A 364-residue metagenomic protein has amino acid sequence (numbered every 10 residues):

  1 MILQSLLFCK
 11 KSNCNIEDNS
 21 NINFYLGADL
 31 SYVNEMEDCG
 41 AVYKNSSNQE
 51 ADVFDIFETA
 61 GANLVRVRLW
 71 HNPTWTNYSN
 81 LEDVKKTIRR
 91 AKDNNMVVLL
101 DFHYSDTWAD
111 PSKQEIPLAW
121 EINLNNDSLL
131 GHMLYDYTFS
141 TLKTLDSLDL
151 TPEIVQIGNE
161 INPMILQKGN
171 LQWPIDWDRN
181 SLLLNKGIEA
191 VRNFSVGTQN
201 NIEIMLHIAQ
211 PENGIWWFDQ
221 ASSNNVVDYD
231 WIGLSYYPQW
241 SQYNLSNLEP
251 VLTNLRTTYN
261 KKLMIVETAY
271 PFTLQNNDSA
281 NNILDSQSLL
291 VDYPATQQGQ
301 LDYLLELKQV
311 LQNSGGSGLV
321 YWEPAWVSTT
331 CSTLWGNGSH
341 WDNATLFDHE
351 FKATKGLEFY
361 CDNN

Functional and structural regions predicted by a protein language model:
I2-N21: Bacterial Sec-dependent N-terminal signal peptides
S20-K86, R90-K92, V97, H103-L134 (+2 more regions): N-terminal substrate-binding region of glycoside hydrolase catalytic domains
I22-L26, G61-N63, K92-V98, L148-E153 (+4 more regions): Short, well-ordered coil/turn segments that N-cap beta-strands
A28, F57, A91, D101 (+6 more regions): Conserved, mostly hydrophobic/aromatic
S31-V33, W70-N72, H103-T107, I157-N162 (+4 more regions): Active-site beta-loop-alpha junctions enriched in small/polar residues
A41-V42, N254, T273-E306, V310 (+2 more regions): Aromatic-rich peripheral "rim/lid" segments of glycoside hydrolase catalytic domains that contact and position glycan
A51-D55, N193-E203, E212-L289, L305-G316: Glycoside hydrolase catalytic-domain groove-lining segments
N80-D83, D110-S223, V227-Y229, Q242-P250 (+1 more regions): Active-site cleft segment of glycoside hydrolase catalytic domains centered on the general acid/base Glu
